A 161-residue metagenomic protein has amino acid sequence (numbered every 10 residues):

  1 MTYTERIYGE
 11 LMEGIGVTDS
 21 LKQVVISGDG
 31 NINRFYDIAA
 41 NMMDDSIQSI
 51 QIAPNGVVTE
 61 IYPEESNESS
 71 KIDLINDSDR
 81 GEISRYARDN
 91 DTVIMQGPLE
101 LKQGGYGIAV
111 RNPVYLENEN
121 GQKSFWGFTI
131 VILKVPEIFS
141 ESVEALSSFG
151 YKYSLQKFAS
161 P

Functional and structural regions predicted by a protein language model:
M1-G30: Juxtamembrane extracytoplasmic/periplasmic/luminal helical "stalk" adjacent to the first N-terminal
I26-P161: Intrinsically disordered, low-complexity polar/acidic regions
